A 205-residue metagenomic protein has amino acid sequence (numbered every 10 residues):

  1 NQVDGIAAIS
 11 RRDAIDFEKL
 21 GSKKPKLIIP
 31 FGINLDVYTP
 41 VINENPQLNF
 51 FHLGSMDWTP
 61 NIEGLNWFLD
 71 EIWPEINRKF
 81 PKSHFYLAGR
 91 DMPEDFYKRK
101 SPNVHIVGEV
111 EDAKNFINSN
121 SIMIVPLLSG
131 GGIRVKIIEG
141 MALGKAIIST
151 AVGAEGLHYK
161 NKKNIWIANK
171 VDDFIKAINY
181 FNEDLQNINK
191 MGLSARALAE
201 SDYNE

Functional and structural regions predicted by a protein language model:
N1-P40: Donor nucleotide-sugar binding/catalytic pocket of nucleotide-sugar-dependent glycosyltransferases
D4, N118-G132, L143-A146: Acidic donor-binding loop of glycosyltransferase active sites
R12-A14, M92-P93, G153-A154: Alpha-helix capping/helix-boundary segments
I28-S119: Conserved catalytic-core segment of nucleotide-activated headgroup transferases in glycan assembly
K136-E139, A146-T150: Short hydrophobic beta-strand element within catalytic cores of glycosyltransferases and related nucleotide-activated
A151-K162, W166-I167: Short acidic/histidine- and often glycine-rich active-site loop of Leloir-type glycosyltransferases that engages
I165-D172, Y180-L185: Conserved acidic donor-binding segment of nucleotide-sugar-dependent glycosyltransferases
Y180, N187-S201: A short, well-ordered alpha-helix in the C-terminal region of glycosyltransferases
